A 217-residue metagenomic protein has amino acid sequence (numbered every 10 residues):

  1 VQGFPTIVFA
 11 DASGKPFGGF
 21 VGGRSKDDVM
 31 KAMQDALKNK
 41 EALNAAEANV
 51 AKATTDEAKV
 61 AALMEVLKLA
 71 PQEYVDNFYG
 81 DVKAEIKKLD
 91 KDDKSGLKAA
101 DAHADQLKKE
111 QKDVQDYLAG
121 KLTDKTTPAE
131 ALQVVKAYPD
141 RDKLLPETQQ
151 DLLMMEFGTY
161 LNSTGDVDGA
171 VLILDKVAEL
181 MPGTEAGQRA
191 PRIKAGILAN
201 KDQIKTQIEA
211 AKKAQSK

Functional and structural regions predicted by a protein language model:
Q2-L43: Non-catalytic, surface beta->alpha helical segment in thiol-disulfide oxidoreductase systems
G14-K15, N39, A48, K52 (+2 more regions): A sequence-level detector of short, solvent-exposed, charge-rich linear segments
K26-T55, Y79, K201-I208: Pro/Ala/Gly-rich low-complexity, hydrophilic intrinsically disordered segments
A53-K217: Oxidative protein folding and maturation machinery
